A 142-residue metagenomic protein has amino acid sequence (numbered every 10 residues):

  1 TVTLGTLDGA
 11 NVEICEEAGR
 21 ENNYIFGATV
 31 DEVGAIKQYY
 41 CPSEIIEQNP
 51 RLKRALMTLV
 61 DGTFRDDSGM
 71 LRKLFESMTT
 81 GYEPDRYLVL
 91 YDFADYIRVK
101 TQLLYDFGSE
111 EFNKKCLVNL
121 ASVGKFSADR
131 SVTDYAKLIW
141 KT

Functional and structural regions predicted by a protein language model:
T1-C116, A121-K125, R130, D134-T142: Catalytic binding pocket for nucleotide-activated donors in carbohydrate/polymer assembly enzymes
